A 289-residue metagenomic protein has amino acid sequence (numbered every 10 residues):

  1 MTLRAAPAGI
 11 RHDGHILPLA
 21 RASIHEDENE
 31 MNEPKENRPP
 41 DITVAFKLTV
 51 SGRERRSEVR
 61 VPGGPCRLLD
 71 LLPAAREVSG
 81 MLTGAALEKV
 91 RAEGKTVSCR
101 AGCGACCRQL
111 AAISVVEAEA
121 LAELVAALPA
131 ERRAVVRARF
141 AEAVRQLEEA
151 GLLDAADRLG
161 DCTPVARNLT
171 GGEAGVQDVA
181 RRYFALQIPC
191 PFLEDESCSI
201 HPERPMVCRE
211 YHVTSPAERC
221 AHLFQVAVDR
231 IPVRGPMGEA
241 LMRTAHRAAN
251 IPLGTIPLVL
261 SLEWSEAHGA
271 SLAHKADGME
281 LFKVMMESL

Functional and structural regions predicted by a protein language model:
M1-I10: Extreme N-terminal basic, low-complexity initiation segments that serve as generic localization/processing leaders
L3, L17-L19: Leucine-biased recognition of intrinsically disordered, low-complexity hydrophobic segments
H12, L19, I24-L289: Short loop/turn segments that flank or connect secondary-structure elements
